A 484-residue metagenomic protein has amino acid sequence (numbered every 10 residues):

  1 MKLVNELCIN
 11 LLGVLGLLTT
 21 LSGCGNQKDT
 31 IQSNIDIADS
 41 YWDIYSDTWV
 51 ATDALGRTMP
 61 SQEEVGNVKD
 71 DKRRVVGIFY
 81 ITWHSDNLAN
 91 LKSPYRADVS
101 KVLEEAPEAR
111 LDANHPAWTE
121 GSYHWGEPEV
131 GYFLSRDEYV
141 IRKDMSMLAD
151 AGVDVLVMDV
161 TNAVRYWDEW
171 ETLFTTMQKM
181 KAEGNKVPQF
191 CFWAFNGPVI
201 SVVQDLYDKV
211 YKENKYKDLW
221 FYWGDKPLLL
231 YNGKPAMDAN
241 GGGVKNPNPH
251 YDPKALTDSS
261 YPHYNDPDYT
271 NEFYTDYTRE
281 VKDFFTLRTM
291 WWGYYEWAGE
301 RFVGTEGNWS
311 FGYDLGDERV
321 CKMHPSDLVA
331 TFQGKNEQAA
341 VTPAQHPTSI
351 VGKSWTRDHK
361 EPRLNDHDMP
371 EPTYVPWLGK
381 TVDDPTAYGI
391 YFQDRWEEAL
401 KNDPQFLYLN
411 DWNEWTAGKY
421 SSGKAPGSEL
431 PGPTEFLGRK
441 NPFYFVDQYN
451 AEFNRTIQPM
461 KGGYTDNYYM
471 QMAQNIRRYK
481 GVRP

Functional and structural regions predicted by a protein language model:
M1-L11: Bacterial N-terminal signal peptides that target proteins for export
L12-L17: Hydrophobic helical h-region of N-terminal Sec-dependent signal peptides in bacterial secretory/periplasmic proteins
L21-G23: C-terminal motif of bacterial Sec signal peptides marking the signal peptidase cleavage site
G25-Q27: Bacterial signal peptide processing site
I31-P484: Glycan-processing catalytic domains of CAZymes
